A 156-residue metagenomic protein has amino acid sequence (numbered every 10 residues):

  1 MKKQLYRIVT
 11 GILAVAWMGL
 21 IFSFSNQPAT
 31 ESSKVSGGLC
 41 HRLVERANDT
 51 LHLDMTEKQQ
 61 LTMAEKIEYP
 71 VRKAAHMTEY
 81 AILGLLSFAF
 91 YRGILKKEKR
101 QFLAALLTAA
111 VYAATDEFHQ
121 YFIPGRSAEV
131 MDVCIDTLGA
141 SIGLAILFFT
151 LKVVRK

Functional and structural regions predicted by a protein language model:
M1-E79: "…centered on the first transmembrane helix and the immediately adjacent amphipathic helix/loop
Q4-I8, K96-A104, R126-V130: Membrane-helix interface segments
A16-I21, F102-Y121: Small-polar-interrupted transmembrane alpha-helices in polytopic inner-membrane proteins
S23, A75, F88-R92, D116 (+3 more regions): Membrane-water interface at transmembrane helix exits
Y69-L85, V130-L138: Membrane-interface loop-to-helix entry segments
Y80-G93, L138-K152: Membrane-interfacial alpha-helical segments at the cytosolic side of multi-pass membrane proteins
A89-A113, K152-K156: Juxtamembrane interface at the cytosolic side of transmembrane helices
A113-T137: Interfacial helix-loop-helix junctions of multi-pass membrane proteins
